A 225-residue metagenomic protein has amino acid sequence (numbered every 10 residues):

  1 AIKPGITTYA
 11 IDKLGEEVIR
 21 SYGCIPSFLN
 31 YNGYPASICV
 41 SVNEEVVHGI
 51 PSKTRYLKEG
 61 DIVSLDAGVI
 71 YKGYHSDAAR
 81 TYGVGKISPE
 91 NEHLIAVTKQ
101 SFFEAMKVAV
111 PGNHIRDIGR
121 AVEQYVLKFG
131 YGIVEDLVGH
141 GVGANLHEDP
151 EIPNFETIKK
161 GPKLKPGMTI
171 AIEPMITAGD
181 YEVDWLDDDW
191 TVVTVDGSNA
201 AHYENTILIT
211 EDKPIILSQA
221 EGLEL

Functional and structural regions predicted by a protein language model:
A1-L225: Active-site neighborhoods and metal-handling regions in enzymes and metal-associated proteins
